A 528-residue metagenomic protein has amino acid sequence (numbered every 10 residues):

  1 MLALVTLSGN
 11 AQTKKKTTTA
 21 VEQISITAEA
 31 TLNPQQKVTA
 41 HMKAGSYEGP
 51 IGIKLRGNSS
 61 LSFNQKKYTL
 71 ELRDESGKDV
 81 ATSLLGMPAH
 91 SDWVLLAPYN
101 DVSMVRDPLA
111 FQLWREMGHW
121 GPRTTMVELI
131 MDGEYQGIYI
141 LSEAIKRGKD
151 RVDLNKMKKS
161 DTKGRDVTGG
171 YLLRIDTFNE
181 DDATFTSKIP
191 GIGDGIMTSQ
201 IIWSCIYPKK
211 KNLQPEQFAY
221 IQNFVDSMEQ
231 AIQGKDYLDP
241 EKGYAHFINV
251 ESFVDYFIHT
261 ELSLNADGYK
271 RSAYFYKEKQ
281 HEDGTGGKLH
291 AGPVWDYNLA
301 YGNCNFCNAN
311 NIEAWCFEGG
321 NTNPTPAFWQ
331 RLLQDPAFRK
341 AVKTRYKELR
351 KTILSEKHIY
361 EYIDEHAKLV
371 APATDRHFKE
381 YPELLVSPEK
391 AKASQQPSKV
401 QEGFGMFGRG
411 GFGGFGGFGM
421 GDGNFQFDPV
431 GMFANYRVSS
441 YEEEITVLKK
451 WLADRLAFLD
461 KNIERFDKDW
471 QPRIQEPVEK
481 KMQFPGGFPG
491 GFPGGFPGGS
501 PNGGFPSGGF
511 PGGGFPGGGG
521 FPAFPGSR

Functional and structural regions predicted by a protein language model:
L2-G9: Hydrophobic h-region of N-terminal signal peptides that target proteins for export in Gram-negative bacteria
Q12-G45: N-terminal module-boundary/linker segments of secreted carbohydrate-active enzymes
A28-A30, L55-G57, D74, A97-Y99 (+7 more regions): Short, flexible loop/turn elements at secondary-structure junctions
M42-A97, Q214-A219: Conserved oxyanion/phosphate-binding beta-strand-loop segments in alpha/beta enzyme cores
S59, F63-N64, A183, S199-K270 (+2 more regions): Middle-to-C-terminal accessory/interaction subdomains
Y68-E71, S91-A97, M104, E128 (+6 more regions): Structural recognition of the beta-strand scaffold that forms the well-ordered cores of secreted hydrolase catalytic
D74-G77, H90, A97, G118-W120 (+3 more regions): Internal "kinase-insert"/substrate-recognition segments embedded within catalytic cores of ATP-dependent enzymes
P98-D132: A conserved helix-loop-beta module that forms one wall/lid of the active-site cleft in ATP-utilizing catalytic domains
